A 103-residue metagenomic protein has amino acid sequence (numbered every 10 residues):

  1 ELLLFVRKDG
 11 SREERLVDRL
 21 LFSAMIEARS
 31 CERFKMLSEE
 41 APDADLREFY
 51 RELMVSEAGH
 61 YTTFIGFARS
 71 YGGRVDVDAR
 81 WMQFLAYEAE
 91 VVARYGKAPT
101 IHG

Functional and structural regions predicted by a protein language model:
E1-G103: Non-heme di-metal
